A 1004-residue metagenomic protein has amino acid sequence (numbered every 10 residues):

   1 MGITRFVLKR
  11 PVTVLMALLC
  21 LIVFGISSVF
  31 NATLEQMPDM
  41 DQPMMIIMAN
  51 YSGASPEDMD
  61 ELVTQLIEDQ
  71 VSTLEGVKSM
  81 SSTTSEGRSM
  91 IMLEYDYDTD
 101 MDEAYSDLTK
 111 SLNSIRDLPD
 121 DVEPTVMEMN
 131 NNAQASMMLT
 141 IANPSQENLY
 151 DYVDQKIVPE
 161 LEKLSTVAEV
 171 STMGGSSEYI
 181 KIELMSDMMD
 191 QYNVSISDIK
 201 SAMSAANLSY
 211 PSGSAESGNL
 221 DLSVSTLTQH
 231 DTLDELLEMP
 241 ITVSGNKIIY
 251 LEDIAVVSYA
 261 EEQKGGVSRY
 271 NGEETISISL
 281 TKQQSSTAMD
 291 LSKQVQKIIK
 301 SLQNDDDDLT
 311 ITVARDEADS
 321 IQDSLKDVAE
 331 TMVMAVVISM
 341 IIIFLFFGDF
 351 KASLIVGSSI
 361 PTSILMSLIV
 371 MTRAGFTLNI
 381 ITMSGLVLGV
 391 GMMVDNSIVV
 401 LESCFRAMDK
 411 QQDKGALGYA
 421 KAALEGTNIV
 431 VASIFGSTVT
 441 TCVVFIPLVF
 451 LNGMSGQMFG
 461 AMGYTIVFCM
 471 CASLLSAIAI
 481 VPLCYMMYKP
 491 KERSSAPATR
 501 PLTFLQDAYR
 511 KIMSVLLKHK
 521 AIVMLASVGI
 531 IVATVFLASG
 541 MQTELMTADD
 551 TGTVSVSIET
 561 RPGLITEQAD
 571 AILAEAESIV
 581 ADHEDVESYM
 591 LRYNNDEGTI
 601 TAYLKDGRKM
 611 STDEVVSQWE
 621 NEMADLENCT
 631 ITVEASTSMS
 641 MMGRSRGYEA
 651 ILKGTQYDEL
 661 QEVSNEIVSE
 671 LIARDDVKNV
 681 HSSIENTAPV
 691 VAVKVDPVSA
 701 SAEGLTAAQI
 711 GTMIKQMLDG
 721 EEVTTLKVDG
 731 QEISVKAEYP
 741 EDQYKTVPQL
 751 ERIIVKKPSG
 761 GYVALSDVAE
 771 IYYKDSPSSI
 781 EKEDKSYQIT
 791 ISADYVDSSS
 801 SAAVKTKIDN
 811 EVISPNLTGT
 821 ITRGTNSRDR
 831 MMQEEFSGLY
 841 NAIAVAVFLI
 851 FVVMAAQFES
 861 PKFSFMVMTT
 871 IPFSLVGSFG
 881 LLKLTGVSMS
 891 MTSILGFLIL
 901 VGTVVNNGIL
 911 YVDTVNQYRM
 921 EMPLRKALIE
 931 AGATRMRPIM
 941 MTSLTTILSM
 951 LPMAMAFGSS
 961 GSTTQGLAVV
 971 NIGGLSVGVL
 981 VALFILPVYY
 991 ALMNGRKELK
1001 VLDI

Functional and structural regions predicted by a protein language model:
M1-L34, N428-V430, L483, P497-L545: Signature of alpha-helical transmembrane segments and their immediate interfacial
F6, M37, M48, S81 (+10 more regions): Extracytoplasmic/periplasmic membrane-proximal domains and adjacent transmembrane bundles of envelope biogenesis
V12, L19-A54, D58, T99 (+10 more regions): Transmembrane helices with small-residue packing motifs
G25-F30, V337-F346, F350-R406, V852-R935 (+4 more regions): Hydrophobic transmembrane alpha-helices and their membrane-interface caps in long multi-pass transport proteins
E35-D39, E317, L368-G385, D413 (+7 more regions): Short helix-loop junctions at transmembrane helix boundaries
M59-M129, D187-L208, Q568-R644, S699-L718: Solvent-exposed, membrane-proximal periplasmic/extracellular interface segments of envelope transport and secretion
A314, I321, L325, L401 (+4 more regions): Helix-loop junctions and hydrophobic alpha-helical segments within the transmembrane domains of large membrane
V390-C404, V431-F450, Q457-P497, I600 (+4 more regions): Transmembrane alpha-helices and their membrane-interface boundaries in multi-pass membrane transporters and channels
